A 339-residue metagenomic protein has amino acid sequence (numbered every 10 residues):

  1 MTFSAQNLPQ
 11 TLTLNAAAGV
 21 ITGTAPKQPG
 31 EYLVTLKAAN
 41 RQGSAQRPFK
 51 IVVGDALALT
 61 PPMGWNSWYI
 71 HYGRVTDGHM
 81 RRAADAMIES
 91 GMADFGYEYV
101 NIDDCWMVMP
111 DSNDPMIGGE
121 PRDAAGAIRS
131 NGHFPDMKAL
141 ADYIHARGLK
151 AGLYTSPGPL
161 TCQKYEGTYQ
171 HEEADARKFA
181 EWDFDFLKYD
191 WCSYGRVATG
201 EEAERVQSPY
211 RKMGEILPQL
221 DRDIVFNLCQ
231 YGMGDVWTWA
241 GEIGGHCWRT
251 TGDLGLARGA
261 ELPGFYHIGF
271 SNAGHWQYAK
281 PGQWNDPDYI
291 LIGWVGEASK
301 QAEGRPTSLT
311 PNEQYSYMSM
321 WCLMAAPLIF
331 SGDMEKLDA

Functional and structural regions predicted by a protein language model:
M1-L8: Change to "...patches in solvent-exposed regions of secreted, membrane-anchored, or virion-exposed structural
Q10-A25: Strand-loop-strand motifs at the edges of beta-sheets in extracellular beta-sandwich domains
P29-N40: A short beta-strand micro-motif common to beta-rich folds, especially ectodomain repeats
G43-D55: C-terminal edge beta-strand
V52-G78: An acidic-aromatic substrate-binding cleft motif
N66-I70, I102-C105, Y154-P159, Y189-Y194 (+4 more regions): Active-site-proximal beta-strand/loop segments in catalytic clefts of secreted hydrolases
Y69, A83, M87-E202: Aromatic-lined carbohydrate-binding/catalytic grooves of carbohydrate-active enzymes
A174, D223-D333: Glycan-recognition surfaces
